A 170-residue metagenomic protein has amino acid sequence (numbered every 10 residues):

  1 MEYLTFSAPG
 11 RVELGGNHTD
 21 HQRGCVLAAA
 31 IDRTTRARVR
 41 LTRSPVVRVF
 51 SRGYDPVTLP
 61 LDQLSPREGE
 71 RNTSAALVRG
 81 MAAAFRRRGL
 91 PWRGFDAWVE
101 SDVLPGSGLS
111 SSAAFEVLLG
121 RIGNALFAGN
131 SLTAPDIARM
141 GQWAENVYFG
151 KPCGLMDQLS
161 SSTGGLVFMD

Functional and structural regions predicted by a protein language model:
M1-A113, V117-A134, R139, W143-F149 (+2 more regions): ATP-binding N-lobe of GHMP and related small-molecule kinases
D170: A glycine/threonine-rich phosphate-anchoring loop and its flanking beta-alpha core in nucleotide/phosphate-binding
